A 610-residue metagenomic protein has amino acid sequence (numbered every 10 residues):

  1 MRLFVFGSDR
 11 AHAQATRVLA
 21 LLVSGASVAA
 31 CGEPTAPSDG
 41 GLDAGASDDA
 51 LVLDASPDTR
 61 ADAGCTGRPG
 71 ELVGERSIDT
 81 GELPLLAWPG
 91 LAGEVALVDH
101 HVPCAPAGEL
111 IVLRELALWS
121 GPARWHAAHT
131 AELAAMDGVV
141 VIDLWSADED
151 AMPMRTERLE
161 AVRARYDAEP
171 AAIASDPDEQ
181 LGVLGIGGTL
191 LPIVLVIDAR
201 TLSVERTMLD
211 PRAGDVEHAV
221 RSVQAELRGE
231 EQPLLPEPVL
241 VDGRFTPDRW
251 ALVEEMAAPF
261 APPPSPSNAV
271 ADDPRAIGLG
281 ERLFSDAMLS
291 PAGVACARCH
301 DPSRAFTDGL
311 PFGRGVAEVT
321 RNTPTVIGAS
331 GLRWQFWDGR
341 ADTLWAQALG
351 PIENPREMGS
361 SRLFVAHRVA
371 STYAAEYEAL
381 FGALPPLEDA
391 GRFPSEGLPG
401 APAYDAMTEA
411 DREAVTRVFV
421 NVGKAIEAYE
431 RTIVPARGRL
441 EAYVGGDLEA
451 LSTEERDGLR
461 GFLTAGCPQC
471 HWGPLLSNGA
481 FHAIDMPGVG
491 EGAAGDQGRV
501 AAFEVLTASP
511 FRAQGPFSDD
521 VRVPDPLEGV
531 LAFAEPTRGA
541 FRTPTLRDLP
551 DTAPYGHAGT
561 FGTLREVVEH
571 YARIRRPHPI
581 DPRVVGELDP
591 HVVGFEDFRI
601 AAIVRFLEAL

Functional and structural regions predicted by a protein language model:
M1-A29: Sec-dependent bacterial lipoprotein signal peptides
F6-G7, A26-T66: Ser/Thr-rich, Pro/Gly/Ala-heavy low-complexity intrinsically disordered linkers and tails of secreted extracellular
P84, A168-A172, L184-L195, R321-T325 (+1 more regions): Structural micro-motif
L85-I111: A short beta-strand-turn-helix
P106-I111, D137-I142, D167-A171, L190-P192 (+4 more regions): Loop/turn elements at helix/coil->beta-strand transitions in domains of secreted/extracellular proteins
R114, W119-Y166, D176-V183: Structural microenvironment flanking redox-active thiols in thiol-disulfide oxidoreductases
A168, S175-R221: Thiol/disulfide oxidoreductase modules built on the thioredoxin-like
L202-E205, S222-L610: Periplasmic c-type cytochrome electron-transfer domains
